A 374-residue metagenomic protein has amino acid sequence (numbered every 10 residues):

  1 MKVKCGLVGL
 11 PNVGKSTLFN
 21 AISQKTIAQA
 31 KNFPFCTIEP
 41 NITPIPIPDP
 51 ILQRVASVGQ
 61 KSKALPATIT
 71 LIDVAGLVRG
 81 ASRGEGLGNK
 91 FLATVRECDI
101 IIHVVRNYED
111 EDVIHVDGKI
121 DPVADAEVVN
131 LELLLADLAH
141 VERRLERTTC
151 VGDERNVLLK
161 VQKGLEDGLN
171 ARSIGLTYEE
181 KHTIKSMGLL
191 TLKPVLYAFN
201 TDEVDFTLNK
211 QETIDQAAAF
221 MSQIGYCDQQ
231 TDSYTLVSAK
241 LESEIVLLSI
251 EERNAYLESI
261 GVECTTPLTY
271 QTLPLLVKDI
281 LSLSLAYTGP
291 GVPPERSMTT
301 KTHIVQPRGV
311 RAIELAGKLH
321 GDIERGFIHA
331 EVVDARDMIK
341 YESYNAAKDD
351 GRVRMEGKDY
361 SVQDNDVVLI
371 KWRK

Functional and structural regions predicted by a protein language model:
M1-I114, N130, V141: Conserved G1/Walker A P-loop phosphate-binding module
K2-V8, V13, F19, R147-Q363 (+1 more regions): C-terminal-of-GTPase-core extension/linker across diverse P-loop GTPases
I22, G84-L87, H115-K119, Q211-I214 (+1 more regions): Short, glycine/charged-enriched secondary-structure capping and boundary segments
K25, I51-L52, A75-V78, R106-D112 (+5 more regions): Conserved nucleotide-binding/hydrolysis micro-motifs of P-loop NTPases
F35, D49-L52, L65-L71, E85-D99 (+8 more regions): Amphipathic alpha-helical transducer elements in NTP-driven molecular machines
V58-S62, K119, E251, A347: Short intrinsically disordered coil segments
G88-L190, Y197, T235: Long, charged N-terminal accessory/stalk domains
